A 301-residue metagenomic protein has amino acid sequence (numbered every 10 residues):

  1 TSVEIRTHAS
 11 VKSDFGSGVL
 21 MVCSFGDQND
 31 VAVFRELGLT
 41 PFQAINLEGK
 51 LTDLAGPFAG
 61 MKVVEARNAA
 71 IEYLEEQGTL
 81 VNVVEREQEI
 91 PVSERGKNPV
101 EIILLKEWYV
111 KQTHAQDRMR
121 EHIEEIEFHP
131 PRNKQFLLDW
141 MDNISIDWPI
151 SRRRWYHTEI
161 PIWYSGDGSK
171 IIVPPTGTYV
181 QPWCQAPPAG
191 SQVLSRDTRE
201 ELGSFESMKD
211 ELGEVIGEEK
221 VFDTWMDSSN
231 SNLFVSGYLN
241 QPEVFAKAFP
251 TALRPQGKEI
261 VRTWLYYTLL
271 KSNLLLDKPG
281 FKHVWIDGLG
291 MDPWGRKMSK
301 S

Functional and structural regions predicted by a protein language model:
T1-S10, N98-E121, E211-N240: Conserved oxyanion/phosphate-binding beta-strand-loop segments in alpha/beta enzyme cores
R6, S10-S169, W264, R296 (+1 more regions): Residue patterns forming the tRNA-binding/recognition surfaces of aminoacyl-tRNA synthetases and related DALR
L20, S24-G26, G49, E124 (+5 more regions): Conserved active-site neighborhood of enzyme catalytic/cofactor-binding cores
